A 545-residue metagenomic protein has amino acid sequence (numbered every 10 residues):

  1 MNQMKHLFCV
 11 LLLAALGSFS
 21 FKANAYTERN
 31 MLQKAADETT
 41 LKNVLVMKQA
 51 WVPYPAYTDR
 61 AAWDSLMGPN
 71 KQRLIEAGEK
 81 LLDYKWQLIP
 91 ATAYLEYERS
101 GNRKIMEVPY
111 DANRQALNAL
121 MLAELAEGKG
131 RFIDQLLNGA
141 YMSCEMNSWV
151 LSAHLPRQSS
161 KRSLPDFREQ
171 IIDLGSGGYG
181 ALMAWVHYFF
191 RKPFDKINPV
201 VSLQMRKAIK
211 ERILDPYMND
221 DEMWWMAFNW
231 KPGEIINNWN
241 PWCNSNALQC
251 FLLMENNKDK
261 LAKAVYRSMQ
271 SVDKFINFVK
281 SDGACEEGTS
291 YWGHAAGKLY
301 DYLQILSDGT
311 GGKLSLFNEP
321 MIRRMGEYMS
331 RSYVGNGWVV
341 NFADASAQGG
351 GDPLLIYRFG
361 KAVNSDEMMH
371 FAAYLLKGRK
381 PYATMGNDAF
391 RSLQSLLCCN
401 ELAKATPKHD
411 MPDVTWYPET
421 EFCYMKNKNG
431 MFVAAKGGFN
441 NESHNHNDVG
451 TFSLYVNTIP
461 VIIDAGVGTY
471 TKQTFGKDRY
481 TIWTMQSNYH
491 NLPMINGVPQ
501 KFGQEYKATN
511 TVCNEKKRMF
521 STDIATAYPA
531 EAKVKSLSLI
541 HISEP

Functional and structural regions predicted by a protein language model:
M1-T27: Bacterial Sec-dependent N-terminal signal peptides
Y26-E98: Low-complexity, Ser/Thr/Pro/Gly-enriched N-terminal "stalk/linker" regions
W51, G101-N113, L125, S160-S176 (+5 more regions): Solvent-exposed loop and edge beta-strand segments that line ligand/cofactor-binding and catalytic clefts
G78-I89, L136-H154, V201-A227, K263-G283 (+1 more regions): Long, well-ordered core segments of solenoidal/helical folds
R162-G288, D301, L397-T406: Active-site lining segments of carbohydrate-active enzymes
A296-V461, C513-E515, S521-T522: Carbohydrate-active enzyme catalytic cores, enriched for enzymes that act on polyanionic acidic polysaccharides
F432-T511: Catalytic core of carbohydrate-active enzymes
S538-P545: Residue-level detector of conserved catalytic or cofactor/ligand-binding positions in enzyme active sites
